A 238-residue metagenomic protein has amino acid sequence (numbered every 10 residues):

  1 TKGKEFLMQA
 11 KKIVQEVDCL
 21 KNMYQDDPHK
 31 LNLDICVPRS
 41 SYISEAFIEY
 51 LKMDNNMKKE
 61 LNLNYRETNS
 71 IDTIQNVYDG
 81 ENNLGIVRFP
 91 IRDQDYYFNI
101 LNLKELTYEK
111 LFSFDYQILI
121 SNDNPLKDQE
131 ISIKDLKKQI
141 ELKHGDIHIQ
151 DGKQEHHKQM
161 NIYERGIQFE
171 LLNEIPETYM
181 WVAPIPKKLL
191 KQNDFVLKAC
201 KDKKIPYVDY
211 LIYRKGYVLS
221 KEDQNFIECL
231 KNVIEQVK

Functional and structural regions predicted by a protein language model:
T1-E16: Basic, amphipathic "hinge/linker" alpha-helix immediately C-terminal to the N-terminal HTH DNA-binding motif
N22, H29-Q75: N-terminal winged-helix
I43-A46, Q94, E130-Q159, S220: Secondary-structure junction motif
N69-S70, I86-Q94, S121-N122, P176-K187: Beta->alpha turn/N-cap motifs
Y78-E81, D146-K198: Hydrophobic hinge/microswitch elements
I100-E141: Flexible hinge/capping segments at coil-to-helix
N102-S113, A183-P184, Q192-V208, K215: Short beta-strand->loop
V196-K238: A late-sequence structural motif
